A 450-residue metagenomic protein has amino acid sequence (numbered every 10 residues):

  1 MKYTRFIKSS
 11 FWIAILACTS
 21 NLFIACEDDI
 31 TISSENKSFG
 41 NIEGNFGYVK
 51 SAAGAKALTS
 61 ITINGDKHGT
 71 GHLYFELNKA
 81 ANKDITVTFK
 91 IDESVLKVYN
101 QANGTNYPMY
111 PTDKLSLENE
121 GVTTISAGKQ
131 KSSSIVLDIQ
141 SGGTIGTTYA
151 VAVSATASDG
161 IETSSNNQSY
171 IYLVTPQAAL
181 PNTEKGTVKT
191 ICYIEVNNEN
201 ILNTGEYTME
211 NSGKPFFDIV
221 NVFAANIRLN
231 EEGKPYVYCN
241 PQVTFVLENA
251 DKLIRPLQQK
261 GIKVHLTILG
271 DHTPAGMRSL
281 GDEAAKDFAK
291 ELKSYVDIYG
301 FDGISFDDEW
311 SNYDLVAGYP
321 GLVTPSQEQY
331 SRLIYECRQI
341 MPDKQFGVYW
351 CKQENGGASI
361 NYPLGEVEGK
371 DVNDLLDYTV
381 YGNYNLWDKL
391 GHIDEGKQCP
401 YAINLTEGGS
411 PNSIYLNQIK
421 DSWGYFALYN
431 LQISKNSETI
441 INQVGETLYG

Functional and structural regions predicted by a protein language model:
K2, A17, A57-S60: A detector of low-complexity, intrinsically disordered, Ser/Thr/Gly/Pro/Ala-rich segments
K2-W12: Bacterial N-terminal signal peptides that target proteins for export
W12-S20: Hydrophobic helical h-region of N-terminal Sec-dependent signal peptides in bacterial secretory/periplasmic proteins
N21-A25: C-terminal motif of bacterial Sec signal peptides marking the signal peptidase cleavage site
E27-I85, I91-K114, T124-G450: Secreted glycan hydrolases and related glycan-binding modules that recognize and/or cleave
